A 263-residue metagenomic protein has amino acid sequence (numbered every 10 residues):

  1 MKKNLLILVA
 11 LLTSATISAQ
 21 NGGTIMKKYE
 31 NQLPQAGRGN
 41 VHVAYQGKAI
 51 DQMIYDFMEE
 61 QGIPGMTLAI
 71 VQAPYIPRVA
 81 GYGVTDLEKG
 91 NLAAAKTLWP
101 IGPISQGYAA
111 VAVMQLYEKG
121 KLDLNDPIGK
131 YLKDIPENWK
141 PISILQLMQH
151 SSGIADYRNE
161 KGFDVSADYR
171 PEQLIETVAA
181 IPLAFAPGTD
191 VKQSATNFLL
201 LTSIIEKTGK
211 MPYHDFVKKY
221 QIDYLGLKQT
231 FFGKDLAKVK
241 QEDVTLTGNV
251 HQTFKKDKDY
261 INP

Functional and structural regions predicted by a protein language model:
M1-T24: Bacterial Sec-dependent N-terminal signal peptides
A19-I50: Sec-dependent signal peptide cleavage junction
N31-A36, K89-A95, V178-A184, N262-P263: Short glycine/proline-rich turn/loop motifs
Q35, V84-D86, T97, P127-D134 (+2 more regions): Short linear capping/connector segments at secondary-structure termini
G39-W99, D123-D126, A180: Short, conserved catalytic-motif segment at the N-terminal edge
E60-T67, E88-Q146, F185-T196: Short active-site loop at a secondary-structure junction that contains or immediately precedes the catalytic residue(s)
Y82, W139-P263: Short, surface-exposed loop or secondary-structure junction motifs that flank catalytic or metal-binding residues
